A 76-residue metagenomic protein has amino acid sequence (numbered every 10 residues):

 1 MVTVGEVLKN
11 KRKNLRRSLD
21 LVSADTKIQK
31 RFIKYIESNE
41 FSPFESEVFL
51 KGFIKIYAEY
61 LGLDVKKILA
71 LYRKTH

Functional and structural regions predicted by a protein language model:
M1-H76: Cytosolic/nucleoplasmic/matrix-facing N-terminal domains/tails of membrane-anchored or organelle-targeted proteins
